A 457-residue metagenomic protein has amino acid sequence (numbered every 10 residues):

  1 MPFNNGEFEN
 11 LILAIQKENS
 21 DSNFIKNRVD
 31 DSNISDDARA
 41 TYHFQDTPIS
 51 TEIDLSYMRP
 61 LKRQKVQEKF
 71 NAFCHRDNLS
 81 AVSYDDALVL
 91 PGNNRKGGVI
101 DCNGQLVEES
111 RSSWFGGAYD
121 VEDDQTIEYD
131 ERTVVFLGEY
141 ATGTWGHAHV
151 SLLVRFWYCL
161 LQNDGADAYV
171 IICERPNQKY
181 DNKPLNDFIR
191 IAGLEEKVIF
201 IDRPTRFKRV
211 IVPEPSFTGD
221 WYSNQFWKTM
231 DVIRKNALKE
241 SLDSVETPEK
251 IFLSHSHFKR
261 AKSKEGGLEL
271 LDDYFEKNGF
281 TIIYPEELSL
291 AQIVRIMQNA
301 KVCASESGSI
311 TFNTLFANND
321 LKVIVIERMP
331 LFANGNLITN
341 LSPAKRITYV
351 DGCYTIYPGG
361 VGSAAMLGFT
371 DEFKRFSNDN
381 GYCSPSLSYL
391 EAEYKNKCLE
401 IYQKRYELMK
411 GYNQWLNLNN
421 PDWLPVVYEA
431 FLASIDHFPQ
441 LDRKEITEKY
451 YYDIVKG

Functional and structural regions predicted by a protein language model:
M1-G457: The feature primarily captures lumenal catalytic ectodomains of type II secretory-pathway glycosyltransferases
